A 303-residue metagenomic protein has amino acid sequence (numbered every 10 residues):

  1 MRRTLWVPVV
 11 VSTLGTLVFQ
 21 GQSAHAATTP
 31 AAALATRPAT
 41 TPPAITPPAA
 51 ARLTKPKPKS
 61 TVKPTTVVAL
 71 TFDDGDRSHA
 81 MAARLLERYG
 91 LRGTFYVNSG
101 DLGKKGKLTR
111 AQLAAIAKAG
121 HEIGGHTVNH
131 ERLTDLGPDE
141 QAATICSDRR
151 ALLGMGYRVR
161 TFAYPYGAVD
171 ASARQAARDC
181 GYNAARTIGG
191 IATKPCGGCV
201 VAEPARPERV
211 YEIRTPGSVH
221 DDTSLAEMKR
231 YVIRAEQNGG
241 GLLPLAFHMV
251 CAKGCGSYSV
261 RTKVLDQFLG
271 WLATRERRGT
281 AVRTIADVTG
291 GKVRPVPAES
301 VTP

Functional and structural regions predicted by a protein language model:
M1-A31, A35-T36, T40-T41: Secretory targeting and sorting signals
I45, A51-V62, G93-T94, G103-K104 (+6 more regions): C-terminal domain-boundary segment and adjacent tail
T65-V68, E87-G217, G241, A246-A252 (+1 more regions): Metal-dependent polysaccharide deacetylase catalytic core of the NodB/CE4 family, i.e., the active-site-bearing domain
L70-G75: DG-centered beta-turn motif at the end of beta-strands
D76-R77, N129: Short, glycine/acidic-enriched loop or turn micro-motifs at the edges of active sites
H79, T109, Q141, I145 (+2 more regions): Aromatic/hydrophobic pocket-lining residues that form the small-molecule binding cavity in soluble enzyme cores
P138-A143, D222-L225, S259-T262, D266: Non-membrane alpha-helical structural segments and their capping/turn regions in soluble enzymes
V219-I233: A Trp-anchored, charged/polar loop motif used as the substrate-binding/catalytic surface of acyl/ester-handling
